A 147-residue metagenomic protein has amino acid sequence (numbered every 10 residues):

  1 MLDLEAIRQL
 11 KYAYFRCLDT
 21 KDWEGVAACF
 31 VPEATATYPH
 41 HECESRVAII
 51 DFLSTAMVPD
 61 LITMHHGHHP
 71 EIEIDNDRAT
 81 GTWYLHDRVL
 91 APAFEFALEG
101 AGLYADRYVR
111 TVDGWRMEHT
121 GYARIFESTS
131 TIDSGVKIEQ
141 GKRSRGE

Functional and structural regions predicted by a protein language model:
M1-P32: Short, low-complexity N-terminal intrinsically disordered segments enriched in polar/charged residues
K11-Y12, T35, V58, F94: Residues at structural and domain junctions
A13, A48-D51, L103: Alpha-helical elements of Rossmann-like donor-binding domains used by nucleotide-donor carbohydrate transfer enzymes
R16, P39, F94: Short, charged/polar micro-motifs that form catalytic or ligand-binding hotspots
W23-D87: A solvent-exposed, acidic/Ser-Thr-rich amphipathic alpha-helical stretch
V58-E147: A beta-strand edge to alpha-helix "cap/lid" segment located at domain peripheries
